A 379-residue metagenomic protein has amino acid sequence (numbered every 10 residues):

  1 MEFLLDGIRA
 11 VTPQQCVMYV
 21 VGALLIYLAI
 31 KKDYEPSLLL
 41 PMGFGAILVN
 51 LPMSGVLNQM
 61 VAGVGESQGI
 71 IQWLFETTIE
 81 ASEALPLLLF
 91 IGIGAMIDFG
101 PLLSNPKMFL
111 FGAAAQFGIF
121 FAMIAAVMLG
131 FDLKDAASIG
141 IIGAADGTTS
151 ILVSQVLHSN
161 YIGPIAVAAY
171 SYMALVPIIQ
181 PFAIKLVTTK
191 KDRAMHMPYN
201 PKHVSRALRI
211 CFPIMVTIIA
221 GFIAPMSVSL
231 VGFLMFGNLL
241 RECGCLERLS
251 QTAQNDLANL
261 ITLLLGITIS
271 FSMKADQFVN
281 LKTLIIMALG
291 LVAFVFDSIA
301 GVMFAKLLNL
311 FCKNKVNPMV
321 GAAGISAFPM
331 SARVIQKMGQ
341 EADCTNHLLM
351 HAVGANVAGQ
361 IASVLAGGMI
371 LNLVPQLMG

Functional and structural regions predicted by a protein language model:
M1-A10, C16, A62-S67, F182-C211 (+3 more regions): Intrinsically disordered, low-complexity non-transmembrane regions of multi-pass membrane transporters
M1-E66, L377: N-terminal alpha-helical transmembrane segments of multi-pass membrane transport and channel/translocase proteins
K31-L39, L57-N58, L74-E76, M96-F111 (+5 more regions): Interfacial helix-loop-helix linkers and transmembrane-helix boundary segments in multi-pass membrane proteins
T77, A81-S82, I91-M96, F111-F121 (+4 more regions): Alpha-helical membrane segments and immediately flanking helix-loop junctions that form or couple to the substrate/ion
L102-M123, A275-G301, A352, N356: Entry/N-cap segments of selected transmembrane alpha helices and their immediately preceding amphipathic helices
N160-I178, L289-F296, V320: Alpha-helical transmembrane segments
S171-C245: Membrane-embedded hairpin module used as a gating/binding unit in multi-pass transport and secretion proteins
V216-F304: Transmembrane helical segments that form the transport core of multi-pass membrane transport proteins
